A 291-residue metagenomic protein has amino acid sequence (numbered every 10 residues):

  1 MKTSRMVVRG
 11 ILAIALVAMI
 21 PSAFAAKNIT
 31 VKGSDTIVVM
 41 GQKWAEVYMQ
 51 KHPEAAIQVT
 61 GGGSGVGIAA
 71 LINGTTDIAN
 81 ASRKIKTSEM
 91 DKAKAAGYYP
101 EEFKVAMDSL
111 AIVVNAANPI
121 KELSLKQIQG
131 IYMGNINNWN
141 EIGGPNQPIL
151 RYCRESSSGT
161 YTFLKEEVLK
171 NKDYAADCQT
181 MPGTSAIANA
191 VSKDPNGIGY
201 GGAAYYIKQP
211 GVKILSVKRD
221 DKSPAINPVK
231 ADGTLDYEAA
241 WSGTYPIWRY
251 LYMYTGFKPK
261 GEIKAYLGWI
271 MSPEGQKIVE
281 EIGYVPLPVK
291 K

Functional and structural regions predicted by a protein language model:
M1-I11: Bacterial N-terminal signal peptides that target proteins for export
R9-S22: Bacterial N-terminal signal peptides
A25-K291: Exported/periplasmic ABC-transporter solute-binding proteins
